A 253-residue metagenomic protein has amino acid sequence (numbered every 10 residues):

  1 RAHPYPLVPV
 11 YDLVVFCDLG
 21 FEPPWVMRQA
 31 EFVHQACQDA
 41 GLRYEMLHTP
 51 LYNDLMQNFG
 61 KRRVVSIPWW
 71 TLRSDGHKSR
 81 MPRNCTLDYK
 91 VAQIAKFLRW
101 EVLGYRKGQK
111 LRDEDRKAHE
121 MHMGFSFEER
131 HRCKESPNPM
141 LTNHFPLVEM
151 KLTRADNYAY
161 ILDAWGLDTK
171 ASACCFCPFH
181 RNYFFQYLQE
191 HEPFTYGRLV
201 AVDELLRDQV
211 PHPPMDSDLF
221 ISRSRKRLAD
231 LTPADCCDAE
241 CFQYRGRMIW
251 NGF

Functional and structural regions predicted by a protein language model:
R1-F253: Nucleotide-activated chemistry modules centered on ATP-dependent adenylation/adenylyltransferase
